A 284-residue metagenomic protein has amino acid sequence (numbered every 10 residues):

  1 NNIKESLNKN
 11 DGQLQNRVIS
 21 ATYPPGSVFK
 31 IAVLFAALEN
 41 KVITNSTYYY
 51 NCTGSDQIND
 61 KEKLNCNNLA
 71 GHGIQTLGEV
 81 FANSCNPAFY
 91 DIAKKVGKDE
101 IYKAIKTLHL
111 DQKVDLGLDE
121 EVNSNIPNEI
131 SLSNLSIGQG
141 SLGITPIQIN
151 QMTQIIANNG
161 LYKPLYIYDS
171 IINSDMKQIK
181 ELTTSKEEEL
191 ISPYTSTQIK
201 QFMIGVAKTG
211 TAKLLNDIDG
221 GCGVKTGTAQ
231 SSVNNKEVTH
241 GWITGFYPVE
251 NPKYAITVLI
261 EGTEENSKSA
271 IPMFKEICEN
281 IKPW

Functional and structural regions predicted by a protein language model:
N1-G26, A32-I260, N266: Beta-lactam-recognizing serine transpeptidase/beta-lactamase-like catalytic domain environment
Q148, A270-M273: Hydrophobic alpha-helical membrane-association signature
Q178-T183, P272-W284: Short, gly/Ser/Thr-rich active-site loops of penicillin-recognizing serine hydrolases
